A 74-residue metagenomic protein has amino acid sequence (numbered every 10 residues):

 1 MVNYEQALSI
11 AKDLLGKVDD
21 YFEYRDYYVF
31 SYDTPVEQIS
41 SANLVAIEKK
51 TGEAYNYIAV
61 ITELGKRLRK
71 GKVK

Functional and structural regions predicted by a protein language model:
M1-K17: Short, non-transmembrane alpha-helical segments in secretory-pathway proteins
M1-N3, Y28, K66, K74: Intrinsic low-complexity, intrinsically disordered segments enriched in polar/basic residues
V18-I47: Exposed beta-strand-loop-beta-strand "reactive/processing" segments of non-cytosolic proteins
K50-K74: A short, surface-exposed interaction/processing loop segment used at functional sites
